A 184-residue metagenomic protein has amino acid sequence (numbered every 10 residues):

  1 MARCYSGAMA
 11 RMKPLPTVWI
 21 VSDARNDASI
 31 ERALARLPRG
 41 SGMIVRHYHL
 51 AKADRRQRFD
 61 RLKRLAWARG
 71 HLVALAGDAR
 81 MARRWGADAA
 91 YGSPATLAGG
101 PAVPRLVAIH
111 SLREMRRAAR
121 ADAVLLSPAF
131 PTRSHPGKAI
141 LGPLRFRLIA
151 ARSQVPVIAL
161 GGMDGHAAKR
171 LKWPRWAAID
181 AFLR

Functional and structural regions predicted by a protein language model:
M1-R32: N-terminal amphipathic alpha-helix/helix-capping segment at the start of soluble metabolic enzymes
R11, G42-V103: N-terminal active-site wall of soluble small-molecule enzyme domains
V18-S22, L72-G77, A87-P94, P104-H110 (+2 more regions): Short, hydrophobic beta-strand segments that form beta-sheet elements in well-ordered domains
I20, A90-P101, A123-I140, L160-R184: Glycine-rich phosphate-binding active-site loops on the catalytic face of alpha/beta enzymes
I20, M43, A82, A118 (+3 more regions): Conserved, mostly hydrophobic/aromatic
D23-L37, D78-R80, S111-R117, D164-A167: Short, acidic/polar
R32-R39, R64-A68, A119-R120: Acidic (Asp/Glu)-rich catalytic clusters
W85, P101-A151: Glycine/Thr-rich beta-alpha phosphate-binding loop at enzyme active sites
